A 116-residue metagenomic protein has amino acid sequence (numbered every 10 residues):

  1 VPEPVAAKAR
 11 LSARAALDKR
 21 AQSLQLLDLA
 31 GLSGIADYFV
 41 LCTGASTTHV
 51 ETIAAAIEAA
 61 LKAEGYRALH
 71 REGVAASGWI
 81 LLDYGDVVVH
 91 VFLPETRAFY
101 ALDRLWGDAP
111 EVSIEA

Functional and structural regions predicted by a protein language model:
V1-G31, A45-A55, A59, E64 (+3 more regions): Long, contiguous binding/interaction regions
G34: P-loop NTPase catalytic core of nucleic-acid-dependent motor ATPases
D37-Y38, W79: A short beta-alpha structural unit
F39-G44: Short glycine-rich or small-residue beta-strand-to-loop segments that form or flank ligand, phosphate, metal/Fe-S
L82-Y84: Active-site beta-strand termini and strand-to-loop segments that position acidic
